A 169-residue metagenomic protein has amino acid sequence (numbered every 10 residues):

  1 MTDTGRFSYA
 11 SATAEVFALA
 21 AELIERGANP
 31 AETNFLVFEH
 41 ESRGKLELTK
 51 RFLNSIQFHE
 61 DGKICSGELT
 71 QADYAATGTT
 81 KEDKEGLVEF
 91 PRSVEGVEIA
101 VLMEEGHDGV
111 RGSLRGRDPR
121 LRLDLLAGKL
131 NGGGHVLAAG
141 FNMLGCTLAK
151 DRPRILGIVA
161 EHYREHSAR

Functional and structural regions predicted by a protein language model:
M1: Catalytic-core segments of class I nucleotidyltransferases/pyrophosphorylases that form NMP-activated intermediates
T4-R169: Hydrophobic helix-and-loop "lid/oligomerization" segment in the mid-to-C-terminal part of catalytic domains
